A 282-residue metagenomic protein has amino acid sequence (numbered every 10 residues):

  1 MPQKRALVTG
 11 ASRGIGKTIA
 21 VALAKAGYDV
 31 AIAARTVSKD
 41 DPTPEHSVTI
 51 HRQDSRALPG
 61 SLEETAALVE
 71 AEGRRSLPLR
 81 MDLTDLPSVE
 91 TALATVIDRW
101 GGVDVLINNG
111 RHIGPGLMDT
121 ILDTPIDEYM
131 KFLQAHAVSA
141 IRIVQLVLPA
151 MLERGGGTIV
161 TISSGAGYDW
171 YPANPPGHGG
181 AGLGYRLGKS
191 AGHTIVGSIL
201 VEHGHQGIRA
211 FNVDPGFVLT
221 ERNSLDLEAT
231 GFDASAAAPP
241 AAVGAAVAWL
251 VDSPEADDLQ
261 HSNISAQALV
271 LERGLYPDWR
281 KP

Functional and structural regions predicted by a protein language model:
P2-W100, G114-T120, T124, E128 (+1 more regions): Short-chain dehydrogenase/reductase
K4, R74-R75, G102-V103, M151-G165 (+2 more regions): Active-site loop of short-chain dehydrogenase/reductase
A26, R99-W100, I113-G116, L146-T158 (+3 more regions): A short helix-coil junction within the Rossmann-fold of NAD(P)-dependent oxidoreductases
G102, H193-I199, H203-V218, D257-I264: Conserved Rossmann-fold SDR core element
H112-G114, D123-D127, T158-H205, F217: Catalytic loop of short-chain dehydrogenase/reductase
V144-Q145, G197: A short, exposed helix-loop element centered on a Lys and neighboring polar residues
S190, N212, A229-P282: C-terminal helical subdomain
